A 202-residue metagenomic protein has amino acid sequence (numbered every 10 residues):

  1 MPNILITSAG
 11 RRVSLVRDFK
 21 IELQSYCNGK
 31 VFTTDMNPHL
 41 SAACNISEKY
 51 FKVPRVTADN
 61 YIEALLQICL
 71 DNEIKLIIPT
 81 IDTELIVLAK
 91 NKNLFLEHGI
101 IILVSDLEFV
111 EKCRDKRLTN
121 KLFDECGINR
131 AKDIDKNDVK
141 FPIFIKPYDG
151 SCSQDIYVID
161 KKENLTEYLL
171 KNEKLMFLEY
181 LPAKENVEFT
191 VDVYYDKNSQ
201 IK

Functional and structural regions predicted by a protein language model:
M1-L103: ATP-binding N-terminal substructure of ATP-dependent carboxylate-amine bond-forming enzymes
P2, I143, Q154, F189-V191: Change "...and in nucleic-acid phosphodiester-cleaving endonucleases..." to "...and in nucleic-acid processing enzymes
L40-S47, K136-K140, E167-K171: Short loop/helix-cap segments at secondary-structure boundaries that form the rim of catalytic
K49-K52, F95-E97, N120-L122, K162 (+1 more regions): Short, hinge-like loop/turn segments at secondary-structure boundaries
Y50-V56, K132-D135, Y157-D160: Short acidic-hydrophobic, aromatic-tinged amphipathic segments that line or gate anion-handling sites
L96, I100, D106-K132: Glycine-/Pro-rich loop/turn segments that contact NAD(P) or position catalytic residues in Rossmann-like domains
F123, A131-K132, V139-V158, E173-K184: ATP-grasp fold ATP-binding core
D160-K202: Phosphate-binding site of ATP-dependent enzymes
